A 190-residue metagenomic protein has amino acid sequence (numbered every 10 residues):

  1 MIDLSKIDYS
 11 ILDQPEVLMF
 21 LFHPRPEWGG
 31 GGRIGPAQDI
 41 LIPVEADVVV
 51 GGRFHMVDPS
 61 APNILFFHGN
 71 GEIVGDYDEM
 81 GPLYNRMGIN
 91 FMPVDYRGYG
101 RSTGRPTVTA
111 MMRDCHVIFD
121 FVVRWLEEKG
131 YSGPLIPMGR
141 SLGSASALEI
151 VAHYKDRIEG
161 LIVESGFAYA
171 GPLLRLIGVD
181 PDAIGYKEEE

Functional and structural regions predicted by a protein language model:
M1-P43: An N-terminal hydrophobic leader/cap segment in hydrolases
D39-M56: A short loop-to-beta-strand scaffold at the N-terminal edge of the catalytic core in hydrolase folds
A61-G69: Short beta-strand element of the alpha/beta-hydrolase
G69-L83: The serine-hydrolase catalytic nucleophile loop
Y84-T103: Conserved alpha/beta-hydrolase
P106-E128: Alpha/beta-hydrolase active-site loop
E128-S141: Alpha/beta-hydrolase fold nucleophile elbow
S146-E190: Hydrolase active-site cap/lid region
